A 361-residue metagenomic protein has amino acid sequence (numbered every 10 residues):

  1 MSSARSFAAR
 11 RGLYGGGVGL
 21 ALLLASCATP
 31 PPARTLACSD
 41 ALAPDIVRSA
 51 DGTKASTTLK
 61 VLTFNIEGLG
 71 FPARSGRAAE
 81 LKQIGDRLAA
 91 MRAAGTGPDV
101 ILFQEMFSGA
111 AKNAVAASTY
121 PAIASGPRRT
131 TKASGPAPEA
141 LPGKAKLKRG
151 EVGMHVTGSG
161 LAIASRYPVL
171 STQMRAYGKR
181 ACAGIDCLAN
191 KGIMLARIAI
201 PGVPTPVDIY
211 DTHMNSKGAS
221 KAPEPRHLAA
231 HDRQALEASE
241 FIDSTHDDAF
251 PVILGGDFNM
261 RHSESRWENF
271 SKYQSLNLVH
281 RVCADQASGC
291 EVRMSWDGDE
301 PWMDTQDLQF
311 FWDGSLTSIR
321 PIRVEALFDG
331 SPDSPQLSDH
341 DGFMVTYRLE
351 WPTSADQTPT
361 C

Functional and structural regions predicted by a protein language model:
S3-G17: Bacterial N-terminal signal peptides that target proteins for export
G15, G19-L20, L24-S118, P127-K148 (+3 more regions): N-terminal, active-site-proximal structural segment of metallo-dependent hydrolase catalytic domains
T29-S49, E240-I253, F258-C361: Metal-dependent phosphoester-hydrolase catalytic domains
R48-V61, L161-S171, L188-N215, Y347-L349: Beta-strand-turn-beta hairpins that frame and shape the catalytic cleft of phosphate-ester-processing enzymes
K60-I66, I84-K112, A164, A196 (+4 more regions): Active-site beta-strand/loop signature of hydrolases that rely on acidic residues for catalysis
L69-A73, A176-I185, M214-A229: Surface-exposed cleft-lining segments at the edges of enzyme active sites
T130-G150, K179, A183, H227-A229 (+2 more regions): Surface-exposed intrinsically disordered loops and tails
M214-A238, H262-K272: Active-site-proximal segments of metal-dependent phosphoesterases and phosphodiesterases across multiple
